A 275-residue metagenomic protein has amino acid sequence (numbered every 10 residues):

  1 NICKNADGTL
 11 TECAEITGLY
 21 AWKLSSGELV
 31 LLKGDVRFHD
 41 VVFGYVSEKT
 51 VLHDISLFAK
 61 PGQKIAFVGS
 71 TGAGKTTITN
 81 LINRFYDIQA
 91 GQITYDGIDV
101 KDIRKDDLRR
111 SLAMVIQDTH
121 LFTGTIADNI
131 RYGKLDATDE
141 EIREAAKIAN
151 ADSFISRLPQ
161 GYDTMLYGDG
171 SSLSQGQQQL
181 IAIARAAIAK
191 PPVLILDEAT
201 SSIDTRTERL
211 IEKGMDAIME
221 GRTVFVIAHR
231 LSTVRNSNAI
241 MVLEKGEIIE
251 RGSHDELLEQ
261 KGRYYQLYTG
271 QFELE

Functional and structural regions predicted by a protein language model:
I2-E275: ABC-type nucleotide-binding domain
